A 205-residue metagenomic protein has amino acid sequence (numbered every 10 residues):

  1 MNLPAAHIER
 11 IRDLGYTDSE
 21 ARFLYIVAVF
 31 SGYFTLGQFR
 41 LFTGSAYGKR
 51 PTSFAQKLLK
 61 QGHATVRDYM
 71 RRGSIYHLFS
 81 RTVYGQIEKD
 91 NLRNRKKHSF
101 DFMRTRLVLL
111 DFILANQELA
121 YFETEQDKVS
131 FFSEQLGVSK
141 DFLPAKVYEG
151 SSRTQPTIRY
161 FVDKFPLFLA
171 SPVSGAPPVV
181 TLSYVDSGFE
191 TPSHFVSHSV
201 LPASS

Functional and structural regions predicted by a protein language model:
M1-Q86: Basic, Lys/Arg-rich alpha-helical nucleic-acid-recognition elements, primarily the DNA-binding modules of transcription
N2, N91-N94, N116: Detector for Asparagine
Y33-T35, Q86-N94, G175-S183: Glycine-rich, often proline-containing surface loops adjacent to acidic residues and nearby aromatics that form
S80-L107: Short, amphipathic alpha-helical interaction segments positioned at domain boundaries
S99-H194: Exposed, interaction-prone assembly regions rather than primary DNA-binding/catalytic cores
V196-L201: Conserved Walker B catalytic segment
S205: Nucleic-acid nuclease catalytic cores
